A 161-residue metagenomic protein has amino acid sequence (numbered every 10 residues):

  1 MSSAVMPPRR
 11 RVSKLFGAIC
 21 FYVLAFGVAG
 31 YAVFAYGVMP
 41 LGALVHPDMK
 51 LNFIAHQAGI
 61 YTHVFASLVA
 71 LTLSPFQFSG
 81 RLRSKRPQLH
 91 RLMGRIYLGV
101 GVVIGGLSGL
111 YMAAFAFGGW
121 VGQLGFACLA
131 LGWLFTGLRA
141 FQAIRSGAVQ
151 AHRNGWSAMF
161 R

Functional and structural regions predicted by a protein language model:
S2-R161: Alpha-helical membrane insertion/targeting regions
